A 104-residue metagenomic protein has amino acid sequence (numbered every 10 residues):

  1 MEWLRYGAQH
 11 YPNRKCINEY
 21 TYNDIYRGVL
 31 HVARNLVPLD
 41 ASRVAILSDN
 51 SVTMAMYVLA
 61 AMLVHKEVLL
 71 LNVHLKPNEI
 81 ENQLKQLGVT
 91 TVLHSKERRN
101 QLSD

Functional and structural regions predicted by a protein language model:
E2-T21: AMP-dependent adenylate-forming
W3, T53-M56, E79, Q101-L102: Phosphate- and divalent-cation-binding pockets in alpha/beta enzyme and binding domains that engage nucleotide-derived
Q9-H10, V37-D40, K85-G88: Flexible, charged surface loops at secondary-structure boundaries
C16-I17, S42-L47, T90-L93: Short hydrophobic beta-strand segments
Y20, D24, D49-N50, H74-L75 (+1 more regions): Short beta->alpha linker loops
R34, L69, V73-Q101: Conserved ATP-dependent adenylate/AMP-binding module captured primarily in the ANL superfamily
R34-L75: Conserved AMP-binding/adenylate-forming
